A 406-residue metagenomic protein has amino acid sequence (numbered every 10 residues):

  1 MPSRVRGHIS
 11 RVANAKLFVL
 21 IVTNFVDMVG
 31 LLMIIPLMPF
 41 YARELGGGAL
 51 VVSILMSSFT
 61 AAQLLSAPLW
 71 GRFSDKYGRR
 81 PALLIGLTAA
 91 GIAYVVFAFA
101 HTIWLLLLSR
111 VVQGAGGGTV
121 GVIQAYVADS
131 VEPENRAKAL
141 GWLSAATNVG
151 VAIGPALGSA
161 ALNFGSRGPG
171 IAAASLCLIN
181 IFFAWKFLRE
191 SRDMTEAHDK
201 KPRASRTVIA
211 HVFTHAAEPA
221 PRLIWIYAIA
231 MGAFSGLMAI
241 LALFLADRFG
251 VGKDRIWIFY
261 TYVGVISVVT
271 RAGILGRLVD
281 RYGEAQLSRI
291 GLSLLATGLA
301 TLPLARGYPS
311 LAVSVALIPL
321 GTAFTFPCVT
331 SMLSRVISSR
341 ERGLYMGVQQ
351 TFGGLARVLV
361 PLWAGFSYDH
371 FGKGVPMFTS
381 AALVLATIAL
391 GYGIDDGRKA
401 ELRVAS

Functional and structural regions predicted by a protein language model:
V5-A13, R189-W225: Juxtamembrane intracellular "pre-TM" segments in multi-pass secondary transporters
P36-A49, A239-R255: Short amphipathic helix-loop junctions that connect adjacent transmembrane helices in Major Facilitator Superfamily/SLC
G46, G78, F99-W104, A305-R306: Helix-breaking motifs and short loop linkers at transmembrane-helix boundaries and internal kinks in secondary membrane
L64-H101: Conserved MFS/SLC helix-loop-helix module at the cytosolic interface between two early adjacent transmembrane helices
S66-Y77, T270-E284, Y368: Helix-to-loop junctions at the C-terminal end of transmembrane segments in multipass secondary transporters
S109-N148: Cytoplasmic helix-loop-helix junction between adjacent transmembrane helices in 12-TM secondary transporters
L143-K186: Helix-loop-helix hairpin linking two adjacent transmembrane segments in secondary transporters
A285-V329: C-terminal transmembrane helical hairpin of 12-TM major facilitator-type secondary transporters
